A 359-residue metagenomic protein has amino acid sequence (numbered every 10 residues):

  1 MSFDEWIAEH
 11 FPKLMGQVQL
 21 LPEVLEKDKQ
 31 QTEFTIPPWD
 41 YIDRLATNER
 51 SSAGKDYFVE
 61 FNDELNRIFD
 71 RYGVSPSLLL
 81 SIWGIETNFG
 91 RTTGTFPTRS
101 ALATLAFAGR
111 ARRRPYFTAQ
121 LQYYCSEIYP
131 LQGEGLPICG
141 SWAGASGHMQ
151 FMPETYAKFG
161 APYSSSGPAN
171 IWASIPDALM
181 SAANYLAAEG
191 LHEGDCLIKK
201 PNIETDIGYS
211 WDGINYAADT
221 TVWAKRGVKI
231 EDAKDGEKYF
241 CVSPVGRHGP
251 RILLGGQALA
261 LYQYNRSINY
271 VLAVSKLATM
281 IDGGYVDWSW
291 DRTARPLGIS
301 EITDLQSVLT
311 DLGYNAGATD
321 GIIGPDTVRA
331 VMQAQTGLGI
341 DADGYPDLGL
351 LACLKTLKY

Functional and structural regions predicted by a protein language model:
M1-Q19, L312, T336, A352-Y359: N-terminal secretory targeting signals
F3-E237, G246-I252, A260-I299, G321 (+1 more regions): Catalytic glycan-binding domains that act on GlcNAc-containing polysaccharides
E127, Y185, L277, V308 (+2 more regions): Generic, well-ordered alpha-helical scaffold segments in large soluble proteins
D287-W290, T310, L357: Long, low-complexity, intrinsically disordered polar/charged segments
R295-I302, T310-L354: Short acidic, glycine/serine/threonine-rich helix-capping segments at coil-helix boundaries
